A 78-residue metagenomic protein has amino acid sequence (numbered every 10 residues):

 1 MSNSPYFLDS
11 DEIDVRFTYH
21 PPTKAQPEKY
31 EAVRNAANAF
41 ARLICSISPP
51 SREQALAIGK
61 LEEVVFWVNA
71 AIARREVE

Functional and structural regions predicted by a protein language model:
M1-E53, A73-E78: Intrinsically disordered, low-complexity regulatory regions that flank transcription factor DNA-binding cores
H20, Y30, I58, F66-W67: Short amphipathic alpha-helical "recognition" segments used for binding
R34, A41, I58, E62-V65: Generic structural concept
P50-L56, K60-E62, N69: Catalytic phosphate/metal-binding cores of nucleic-acid and nucleotide-processing enzymes, i.e., regions that mediate
E62-E78: Short amphipathic alpha-helical segments at helix boundaries and their inter-helical linkers
